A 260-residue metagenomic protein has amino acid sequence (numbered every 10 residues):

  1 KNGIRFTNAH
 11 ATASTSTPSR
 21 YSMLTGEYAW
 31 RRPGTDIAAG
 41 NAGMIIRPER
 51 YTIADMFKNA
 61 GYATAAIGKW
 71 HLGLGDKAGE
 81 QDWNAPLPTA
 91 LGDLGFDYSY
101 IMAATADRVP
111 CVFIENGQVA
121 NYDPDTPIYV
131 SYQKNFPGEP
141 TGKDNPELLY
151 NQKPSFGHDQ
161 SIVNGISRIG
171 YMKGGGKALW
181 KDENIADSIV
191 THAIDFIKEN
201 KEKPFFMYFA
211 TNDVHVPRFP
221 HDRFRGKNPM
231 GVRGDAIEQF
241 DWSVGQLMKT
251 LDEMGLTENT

Functional and structural regions predicted by a protein language model:
K1-T260: Formylglycine-dependent sulfatase
